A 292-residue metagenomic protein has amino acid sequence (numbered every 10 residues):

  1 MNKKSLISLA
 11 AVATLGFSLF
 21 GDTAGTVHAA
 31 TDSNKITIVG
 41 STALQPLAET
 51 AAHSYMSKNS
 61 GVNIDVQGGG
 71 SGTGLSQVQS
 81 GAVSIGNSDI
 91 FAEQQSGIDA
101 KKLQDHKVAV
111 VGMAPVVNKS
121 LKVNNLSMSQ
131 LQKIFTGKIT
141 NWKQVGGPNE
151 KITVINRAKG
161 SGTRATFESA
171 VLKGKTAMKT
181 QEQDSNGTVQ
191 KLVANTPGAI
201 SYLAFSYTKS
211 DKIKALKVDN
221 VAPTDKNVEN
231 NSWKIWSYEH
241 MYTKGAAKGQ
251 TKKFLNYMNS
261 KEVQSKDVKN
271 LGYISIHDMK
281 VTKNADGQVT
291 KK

Functional and structural regions predicted by a protein language model:
M1-L9: Bacterial N-terminal signal peptides that target proteins for export
K4, L19-G21, G25-N59, N63-G72 (+4 more regions): Exported/periplasmic ABC-transporter solute-binding proteins
A10-D22: Bacterial N-terminal signal peptides
